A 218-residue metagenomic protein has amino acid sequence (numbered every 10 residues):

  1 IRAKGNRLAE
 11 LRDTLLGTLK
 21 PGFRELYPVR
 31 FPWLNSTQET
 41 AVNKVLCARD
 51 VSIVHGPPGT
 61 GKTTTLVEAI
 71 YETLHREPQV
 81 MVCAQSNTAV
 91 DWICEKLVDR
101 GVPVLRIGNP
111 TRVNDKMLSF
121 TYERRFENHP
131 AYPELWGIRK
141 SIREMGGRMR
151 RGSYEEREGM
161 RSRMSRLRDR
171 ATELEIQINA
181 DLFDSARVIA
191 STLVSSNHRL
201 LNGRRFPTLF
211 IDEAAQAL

Functional and structural regions predicted by a protein language model:
I1-N43, D99, M117-K140, E144: Pre-ATPase regulatory/linker segments immediately N-terminal to the P-loop/RecA-like helicase/translocase core
W33-L34, V42-V51, T73-R76: Phosphate-binding P-loop
Q38, P58, K62, S86: Short, conserved phosphate/pyrophosphate- and ester-handling motifs at nucleotide-, phospho-/glycolipid
T40-A41, I53, T65, W92: Acidic, Ser/Thr-rich intrinsically disordered and amphipathic helical segments
R49-A69: Walker A/P-loop
G61, A217-L218: Catalytic P-loop NTPase motifs of RecA-like helicase/translocase cores
V67-T208, L218: Alpha-helical nucleic-acid-binding subdomain of P-loop helicases immediately C-terminal to the Walker A/P-loop
E213-A214: Walker B catalytic acidic pair
